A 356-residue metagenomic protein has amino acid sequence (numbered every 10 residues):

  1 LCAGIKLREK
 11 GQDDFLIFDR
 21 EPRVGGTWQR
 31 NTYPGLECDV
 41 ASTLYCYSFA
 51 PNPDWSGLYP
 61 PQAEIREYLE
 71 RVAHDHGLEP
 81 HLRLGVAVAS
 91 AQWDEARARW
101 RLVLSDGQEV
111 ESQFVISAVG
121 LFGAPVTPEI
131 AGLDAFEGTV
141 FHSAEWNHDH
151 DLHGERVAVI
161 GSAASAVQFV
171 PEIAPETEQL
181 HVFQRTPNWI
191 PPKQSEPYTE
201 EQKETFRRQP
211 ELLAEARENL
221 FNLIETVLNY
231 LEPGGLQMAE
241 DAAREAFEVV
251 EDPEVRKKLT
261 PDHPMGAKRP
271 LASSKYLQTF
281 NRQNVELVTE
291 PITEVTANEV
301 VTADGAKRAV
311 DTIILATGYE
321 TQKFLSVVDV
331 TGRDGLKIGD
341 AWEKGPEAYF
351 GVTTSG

Functional and structural regions predicted by a protein language model:
L1-L82, Q184-R185, V249-E251: Beta1-alpha1 glycine-rich phosphate/pyrophosphate-binding loop at the start of Rossmann-like nucleotide-binding domains
C2-V24, V110, S117-A242, E248 (+2 more regions): Rossmann-like dinucleotide-binding core of oxidoreductases
N52-R71, R83, Y230-M238, P264-K275: Short beta-strand to alpha-helix junction loop
G57-G123, A242: Feature captures the FAD/FMN-dependent oxidoreductase FAD-binding
L84-R99, D149, V285-A303: A conserved short coil-to-beta-strand element within the FAD-binding core of flavoproteins
V103-F114, L152-H153, A303-T312: Core beta-strand elements of the Rossmann-like FAD/NAD(P) dinucleotide-binding domain in flavoenzyme oxidoreductases
Q237-A309: Alpha/beta-hydrolase fold catalytic core
T312, A316-G356: Glycine/threonine-rich phosphate-binding loop and adjacent beta-strand/alpha-helix elements that clamp
